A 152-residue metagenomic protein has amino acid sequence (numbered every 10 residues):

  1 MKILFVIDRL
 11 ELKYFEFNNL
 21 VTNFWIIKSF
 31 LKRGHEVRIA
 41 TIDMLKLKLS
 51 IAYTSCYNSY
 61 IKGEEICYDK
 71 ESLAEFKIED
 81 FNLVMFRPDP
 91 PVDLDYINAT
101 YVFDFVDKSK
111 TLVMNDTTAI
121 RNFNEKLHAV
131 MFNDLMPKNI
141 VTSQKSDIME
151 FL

Functional and structural regions predicted by a protein language model:
K2-V37, T41-K48, C56-N82, P88 (+1 more regions): Active-site nucleotide/adenylate-binding loops and adjacent lid/helix of ATP-dependent enzymes
